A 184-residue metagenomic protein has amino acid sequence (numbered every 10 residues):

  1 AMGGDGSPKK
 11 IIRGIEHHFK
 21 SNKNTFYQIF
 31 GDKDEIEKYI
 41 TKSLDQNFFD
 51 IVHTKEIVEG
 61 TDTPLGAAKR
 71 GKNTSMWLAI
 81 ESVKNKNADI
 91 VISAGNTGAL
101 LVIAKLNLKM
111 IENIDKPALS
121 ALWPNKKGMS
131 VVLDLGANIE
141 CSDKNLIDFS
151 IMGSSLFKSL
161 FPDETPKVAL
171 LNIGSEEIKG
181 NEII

Functional and structural regions predicted by a protein language model:
A1-E37: N-terminal phosphate-binding or glycine-rich loops at protein starts, especially the Walker A/P-loop of NTPases
M2-G3, E56-I57, N96-G98, L106 (+1 more regions): Short glycine-rich anion-binding loops that position phosphate/pyrophosphate groups of nucleotides and phosphorylated
K9, T25-F26, D34, I139-I184: Glycine-rich phosphate/diphosphate-binding loop of Rossmann-like nucleotide-binding domains
F19-K23, I40-F48, F161: Short helix-capping segments at alpha-helix termini
L44-A88: Phosphate/nucleotide-donor binding subsite
S82-L101, I173-K179, I184: Glycine-rich phosphate-binding loop
L101-G136: Short, acidic/small-residue loops that bind anionic groups at enzyme active sites
